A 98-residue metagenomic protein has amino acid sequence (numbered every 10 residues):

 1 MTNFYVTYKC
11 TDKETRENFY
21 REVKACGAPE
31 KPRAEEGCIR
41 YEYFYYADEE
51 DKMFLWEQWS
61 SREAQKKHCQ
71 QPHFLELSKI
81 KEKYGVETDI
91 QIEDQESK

Functional and structural regions predicted by a protein language model:
M1-T2, K98: Absolute protein N-terminus
T2-K9, I39-C69: Short, well-ordered beta-strand segments in beta-rich or mixed alpha/beta enzyme and ligand-binding folds
T11-K13, Q95: Generic structural motif
E14-I39, H73-E76: Short amphipathic alpha-helical segments
Y20, H68-C69, S78-K81: Short, flexible helix/strand-to-coil boundary loops that buttress conserved ligand/catalytic motifs in alpha/beta
P32-R33, F44, W56, I80: A short gly/proline-enriched turn/hairpin at secondary-structure junctions
I39-D51, L75-K98: Glycine-rich beta-strand-turn "strand-cap" elements at beta-sheet edges
